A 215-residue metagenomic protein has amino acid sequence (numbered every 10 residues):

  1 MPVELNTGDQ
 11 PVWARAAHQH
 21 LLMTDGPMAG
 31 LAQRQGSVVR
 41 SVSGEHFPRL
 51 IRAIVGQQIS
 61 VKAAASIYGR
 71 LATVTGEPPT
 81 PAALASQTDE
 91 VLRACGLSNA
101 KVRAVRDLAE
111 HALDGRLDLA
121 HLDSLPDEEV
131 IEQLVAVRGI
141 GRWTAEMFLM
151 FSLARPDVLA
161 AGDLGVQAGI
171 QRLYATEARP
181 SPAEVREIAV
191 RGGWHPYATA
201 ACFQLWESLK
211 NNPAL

Functional and structural regions predicted by a protein language model:
M1-H46, K210-L215: Intrinsically disordered, low-complexity, charged terminal extensions of DNA damage-control enzymes
A14-R15, D25-M28, A64, D163 (+2 more regions): Alpha-helix initiation and N-capping motif
D25, A29, P48, R52 (+1 more regions): Short amphipathic alpha-helical segments
H46-I54, Q87-V91: Glycine-/proline-rich flexible loop or hinge segments
F47, V61-A64, E77: Short, charged/polar surface micro-motifs in flexible loops or helix N-caps
R52-I67, R93-K101, A201: A short secondary-structure junction motif
A72-L215: Catalytic cores of DNA base-excision repair glycosylases
